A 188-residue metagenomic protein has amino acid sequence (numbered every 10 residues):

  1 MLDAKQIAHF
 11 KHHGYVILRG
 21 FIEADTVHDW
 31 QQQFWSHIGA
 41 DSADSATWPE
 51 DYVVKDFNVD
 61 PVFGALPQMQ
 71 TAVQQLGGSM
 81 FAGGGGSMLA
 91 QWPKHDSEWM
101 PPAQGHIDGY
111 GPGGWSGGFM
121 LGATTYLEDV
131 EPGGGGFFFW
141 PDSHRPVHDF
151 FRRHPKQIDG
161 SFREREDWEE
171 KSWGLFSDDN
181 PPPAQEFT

Functional and structural regions predicted by a protein language model:
M1-H13, L18-G114: Non-heme Fe(II)-dependent double-stranded beta-helix
Y15-I17, G122-Y126, A184-E186: Conserved hydrophobic/aromatic beta-strand scaffold that supports enzyme active sites
G64, Q68, G118, R163 (+1 more regions): Generic recognition of short, well-ordered alpha-helical interface segments
I107-G109, T125-D129, F139-P141: Short, structured patches in soluble enzyme cores that scaffold and shape functional sites
G113-P132: Short, conserved beta-strand element in jelly-roll/cupin
V130-T188: Double-stranded beta-helix
